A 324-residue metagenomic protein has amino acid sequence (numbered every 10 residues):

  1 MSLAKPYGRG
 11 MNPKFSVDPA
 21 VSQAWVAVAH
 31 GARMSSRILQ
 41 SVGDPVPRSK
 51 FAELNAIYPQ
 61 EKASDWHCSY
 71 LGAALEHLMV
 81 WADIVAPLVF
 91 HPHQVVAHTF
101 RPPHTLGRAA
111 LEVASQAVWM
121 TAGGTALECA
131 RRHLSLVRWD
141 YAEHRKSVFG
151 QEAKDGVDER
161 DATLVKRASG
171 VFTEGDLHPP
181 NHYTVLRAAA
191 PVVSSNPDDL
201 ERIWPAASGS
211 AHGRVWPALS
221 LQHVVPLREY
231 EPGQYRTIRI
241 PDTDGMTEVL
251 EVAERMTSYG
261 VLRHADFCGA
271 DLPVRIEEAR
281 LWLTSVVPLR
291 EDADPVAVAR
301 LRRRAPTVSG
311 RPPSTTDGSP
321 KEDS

Functional and structural regions predicted by a protein language model:
M1-S324: A cross-kingdom marker of C-terminal helix-rich interaction/assembly modules
